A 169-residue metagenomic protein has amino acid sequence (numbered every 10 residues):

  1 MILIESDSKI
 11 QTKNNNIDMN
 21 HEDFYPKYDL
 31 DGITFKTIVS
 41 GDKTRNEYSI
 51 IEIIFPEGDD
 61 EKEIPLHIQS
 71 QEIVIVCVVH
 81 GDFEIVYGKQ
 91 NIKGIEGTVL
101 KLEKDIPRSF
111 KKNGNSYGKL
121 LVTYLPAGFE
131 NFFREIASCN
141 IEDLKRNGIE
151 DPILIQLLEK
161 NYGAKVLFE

Functional and structural regions predicted by a protein language model:
M1-D42: Long, hydrophobic/aromatic N-terminal blocks
M1-E5, A127-F129, C139, F168: Glyoxalase I/VOC metalloenzyme domain signal
D18-H21, P26-Y28, K89-P107: Short acidic-glycine-tyrosine-enriched beta hairpin
Y28-L66: A short glycine-rich, His/Asp/Glu-containing loop-to-beta-strand
G58-E61, E96-G97, D105, N115: Tight coil/turn sites that cap or link beta-strands
E63, S70-T98: A short beta-strand-loop-beta hairpin characteristic of the jelly-roll/cupin
K104-E130: Ligand-binding loop in jelly-roll beta-barrel domains
R134-E169: Acidic/histidine-enriched, glycine/proline-rich intrinsically disordered or flexible terminal extensions
